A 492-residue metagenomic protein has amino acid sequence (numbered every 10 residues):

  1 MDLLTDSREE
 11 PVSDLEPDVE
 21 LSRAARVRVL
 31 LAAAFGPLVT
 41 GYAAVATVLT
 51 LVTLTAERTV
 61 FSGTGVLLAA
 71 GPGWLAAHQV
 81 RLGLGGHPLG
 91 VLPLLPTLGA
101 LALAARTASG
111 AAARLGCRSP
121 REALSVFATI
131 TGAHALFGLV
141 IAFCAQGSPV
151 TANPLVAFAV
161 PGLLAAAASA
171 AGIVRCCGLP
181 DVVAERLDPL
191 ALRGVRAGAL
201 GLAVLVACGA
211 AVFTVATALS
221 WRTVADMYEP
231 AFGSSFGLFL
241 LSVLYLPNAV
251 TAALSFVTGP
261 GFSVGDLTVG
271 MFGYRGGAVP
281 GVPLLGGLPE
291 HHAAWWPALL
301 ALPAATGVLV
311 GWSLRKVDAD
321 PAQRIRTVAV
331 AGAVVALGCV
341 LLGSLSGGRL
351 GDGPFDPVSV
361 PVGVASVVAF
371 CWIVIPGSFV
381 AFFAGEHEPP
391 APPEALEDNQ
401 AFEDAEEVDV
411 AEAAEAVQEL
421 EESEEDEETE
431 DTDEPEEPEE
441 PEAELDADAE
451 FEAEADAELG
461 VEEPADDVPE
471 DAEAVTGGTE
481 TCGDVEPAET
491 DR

Functional and structural regions predicted by a protein language model:
M1-F236, E386-P390: N-terminal membrane-targeting/anchoring modules of bacterial envelope and secretion proteins
L3-A100, A231-L299, S344-C371, S378-E419 (+2 more regions): Long, glycine/tryptophan/cysteine-rich extracytoplasmic
E20-R28, P37, G99-L101, S109 (+3 more regions): Basic, amphipathic N-terminal segments
T40, A44, V204, V243-P247 (+5 more regions): Active-site-proximal structural scaffolding
A46, L202, V206, A210-T214 (+3 more regions): Hydrophobic alpha-helical segments of membrane proteins
S119, A152, G162, S242-Y245 (+3 more regions): Generic hydrophobic-segment detector
R121-V183, V308, W312-A391, V417: Alpha-helical transmembrane segments of multi-pass integral membrane proteins, characterized by long hydrophobic
A405-V408, A416, L420-A453: Long, acidic low-complexity intrinsically disordered regions
